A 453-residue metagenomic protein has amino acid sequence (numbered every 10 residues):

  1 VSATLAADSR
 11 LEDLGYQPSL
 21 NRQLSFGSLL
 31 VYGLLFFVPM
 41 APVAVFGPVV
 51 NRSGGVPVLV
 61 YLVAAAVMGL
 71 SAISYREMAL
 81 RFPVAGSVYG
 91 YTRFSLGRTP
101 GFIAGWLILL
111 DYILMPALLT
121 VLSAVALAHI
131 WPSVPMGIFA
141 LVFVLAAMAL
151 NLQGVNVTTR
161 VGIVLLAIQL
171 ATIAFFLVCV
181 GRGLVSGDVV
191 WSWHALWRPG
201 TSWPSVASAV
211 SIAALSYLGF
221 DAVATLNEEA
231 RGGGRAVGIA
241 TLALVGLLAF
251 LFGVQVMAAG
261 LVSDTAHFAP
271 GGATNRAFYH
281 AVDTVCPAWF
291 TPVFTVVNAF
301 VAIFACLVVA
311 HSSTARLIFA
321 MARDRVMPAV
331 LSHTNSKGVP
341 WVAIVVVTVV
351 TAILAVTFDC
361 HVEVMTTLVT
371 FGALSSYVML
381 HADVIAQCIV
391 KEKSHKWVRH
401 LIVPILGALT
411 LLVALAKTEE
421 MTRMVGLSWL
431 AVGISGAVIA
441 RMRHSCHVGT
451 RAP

Functional and structural regions predicted by a protein language model:
V1-G47, N51-V56, M68-G69, I73 (+3 more regions): Membrane-interface "cap" regions at the ends of multi-pass membrane proteins
G15, P57-V58, P135, V164-V296: Helix-loop-helix junctions that connect adjacent transmembrane segments in multi-pass membrane transporters
S19, V161, V330-W341, Y377-M424: C-terminal membrane-solvent junction of multi-pass transporters and transport-like membrane proteins
P42-M136, F143, L244-L247, G426 (+1 more regions): Extracellular loop-to-transmembrane helix junctions
G47-S53, P57-V58, L122-G137, N156-L165 (+4 more regions): Transmembrane helix-loop boundary segments of multi-pass membrane transporters
V84, L107-V121, I212, Y217 (+3 more regions): Membrane-helix boundary/coupling elements in multi-pass transport proteins
G90-Y91, G97, A128-H129, A240-A310 (+2 more regions): TM-loop-TM module centered on a large, flexible mid-protein loop between adjacent transmembrane helices in multi-pass
V369, A373, V398-P453: A generic transmembrane alpha-helix motif of multi-pass inner-membrane proteins
